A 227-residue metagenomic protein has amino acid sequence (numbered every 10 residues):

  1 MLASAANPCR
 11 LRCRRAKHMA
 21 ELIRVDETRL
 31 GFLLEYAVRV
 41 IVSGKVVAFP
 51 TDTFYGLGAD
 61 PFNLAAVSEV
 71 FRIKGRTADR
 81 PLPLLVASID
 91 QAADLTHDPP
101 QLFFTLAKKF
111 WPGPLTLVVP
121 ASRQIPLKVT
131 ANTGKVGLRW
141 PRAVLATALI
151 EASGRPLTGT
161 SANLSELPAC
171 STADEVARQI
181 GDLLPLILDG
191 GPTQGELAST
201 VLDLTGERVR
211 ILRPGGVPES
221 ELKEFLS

Functional and structural regions predicted by a protein language model:
M1-H18: N-terminal amphipathic/basic-hydrophobic helices that include classical n-h-c signal peptides and signal-anchor
C13, K17-S227: Active-site-adjacent structural elements in enzyme catalytic cores
